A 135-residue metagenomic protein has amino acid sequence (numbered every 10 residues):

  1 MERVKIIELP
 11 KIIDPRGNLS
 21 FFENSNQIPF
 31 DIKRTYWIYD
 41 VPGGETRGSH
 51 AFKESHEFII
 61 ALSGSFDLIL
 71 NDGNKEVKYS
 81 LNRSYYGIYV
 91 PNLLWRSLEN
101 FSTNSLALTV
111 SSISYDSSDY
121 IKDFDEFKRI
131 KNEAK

Functional and structural regions predicted by a protein language model:
M1-Y86, T103-V110, Y115-E126, I130-K135: Non-catalytic, conserved peripheral segments adjacent to functional cores
R83-I88, L93-N100: Well-ordered alpha/beta subsegment
